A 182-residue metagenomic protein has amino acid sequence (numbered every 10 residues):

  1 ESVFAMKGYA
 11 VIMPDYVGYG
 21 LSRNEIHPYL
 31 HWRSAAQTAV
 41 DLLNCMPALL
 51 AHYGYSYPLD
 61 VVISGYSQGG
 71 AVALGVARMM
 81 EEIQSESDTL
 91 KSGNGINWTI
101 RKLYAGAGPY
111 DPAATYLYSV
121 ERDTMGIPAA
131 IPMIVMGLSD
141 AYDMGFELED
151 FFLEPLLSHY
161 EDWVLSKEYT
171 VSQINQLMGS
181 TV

Functional and structural regions predicted by a protein language model:
E1, G20-P28: Short acidic, glycine/Ser/Thr-rich loop/turn "cap" segments at secondary-structure junctions
E1-I12: Short amphipathic alpha-helix adjacent to the substrate-entry channel of hydrolases
V3, S34, T38-D41, V72-G75 (+1 more regions): Extracytoplasmic/secreted proteins, especially bacterial periplasmic and envelope-associated proteins
D15-Y19: Short beta-to-alpha linker loops that shape the active-site pocket of alpha/beta-hydrolase fold enzymes
I26-S34, S64-Q68: Alpha-helix capping and helix-loop boundary segments enriched in small/acidic/polar residues
Y29-H52: Alpha/beta-hydrolase active-site loop
N44-G126: Primarily recognizes the serine-hydrolase "nucleophile elbow" in alpha/beta-hydrolase and SGNH/GDSL folds
G106-V182: Accessory cap/linker subdomain of secreted extracellular hydrolases
